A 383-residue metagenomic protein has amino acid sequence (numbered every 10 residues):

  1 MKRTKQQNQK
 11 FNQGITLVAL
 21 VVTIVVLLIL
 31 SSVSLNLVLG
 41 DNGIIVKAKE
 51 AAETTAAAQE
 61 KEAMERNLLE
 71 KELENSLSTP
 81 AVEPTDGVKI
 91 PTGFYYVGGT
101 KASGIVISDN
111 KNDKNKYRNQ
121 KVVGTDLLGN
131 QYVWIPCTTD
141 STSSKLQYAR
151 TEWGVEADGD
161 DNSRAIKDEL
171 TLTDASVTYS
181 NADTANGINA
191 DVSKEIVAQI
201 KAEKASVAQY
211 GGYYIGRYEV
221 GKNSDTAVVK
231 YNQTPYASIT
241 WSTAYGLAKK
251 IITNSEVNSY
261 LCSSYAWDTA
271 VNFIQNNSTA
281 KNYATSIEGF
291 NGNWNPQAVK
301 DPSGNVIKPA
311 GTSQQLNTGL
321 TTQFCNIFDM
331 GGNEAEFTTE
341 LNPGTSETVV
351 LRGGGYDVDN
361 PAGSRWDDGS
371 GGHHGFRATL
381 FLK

Functional and structural regions predicted by a protein language model:
M1-I15: N-terminal leader/signal peptides at the extreme start of proteins
Q13-N36: N-terminal single-pass transmembrane signal-anchor helix
L37-E62: Aliphatic-rich helix starts adjacent to a transmembrane/signal segment
T54-V82: Beta-strand/loop motifs with alternating small/hydrophobic and polar/acidic residues, enriched in the first structured
P80-Q147, S259: GGW-centered surface loops in extracellular recognition modules
L128, D158-D329: Short aromatic-cysteine micro-motif
T138-T142, E219-D225, T339-G344, F381-K383: Acidic glycine-/aspartate-rich tracts in secreted/extracellular proteins
S238-S242, G246, I252, N258 (+2 more regions): Disulfide-stabilized, aromatic/cysteine-rich ligand-recognition loop
